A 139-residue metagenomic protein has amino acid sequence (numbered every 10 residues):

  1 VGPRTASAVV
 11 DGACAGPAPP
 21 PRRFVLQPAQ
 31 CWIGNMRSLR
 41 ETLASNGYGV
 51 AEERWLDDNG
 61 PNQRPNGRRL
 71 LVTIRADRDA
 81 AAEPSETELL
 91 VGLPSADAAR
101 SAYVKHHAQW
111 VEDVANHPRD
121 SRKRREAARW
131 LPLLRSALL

Functional and structural regions predicted by a protein language model:
V1-G2: Glycine-rich phosphate-binding "P-loop"
T5-L139: Class I S-adenosyl-L-methionine
